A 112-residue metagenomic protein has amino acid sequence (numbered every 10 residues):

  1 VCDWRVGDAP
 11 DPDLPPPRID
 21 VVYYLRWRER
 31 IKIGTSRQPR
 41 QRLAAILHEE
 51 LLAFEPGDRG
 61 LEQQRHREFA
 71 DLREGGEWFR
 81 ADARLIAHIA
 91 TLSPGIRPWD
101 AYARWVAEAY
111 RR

Functional and structural regions predicted by a protein language model:
V1-R112: Non-catalytic accessory segments flanking enzymatic or RNA/DNA-binding domains
